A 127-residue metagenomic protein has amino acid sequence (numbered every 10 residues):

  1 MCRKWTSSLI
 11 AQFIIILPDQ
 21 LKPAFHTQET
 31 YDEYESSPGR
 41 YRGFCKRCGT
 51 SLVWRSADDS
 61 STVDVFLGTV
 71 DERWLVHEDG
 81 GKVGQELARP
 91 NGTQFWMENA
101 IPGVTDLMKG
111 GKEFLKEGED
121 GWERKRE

Functional and structural regions predicted by a protein language model:
M1-E127: A short Gly-Trp-Pro
